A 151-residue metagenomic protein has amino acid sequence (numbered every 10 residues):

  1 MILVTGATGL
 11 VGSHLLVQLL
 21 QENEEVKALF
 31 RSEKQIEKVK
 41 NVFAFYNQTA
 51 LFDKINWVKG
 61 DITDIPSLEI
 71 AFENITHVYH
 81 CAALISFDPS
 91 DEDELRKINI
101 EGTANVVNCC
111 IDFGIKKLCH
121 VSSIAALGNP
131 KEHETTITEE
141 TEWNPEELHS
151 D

Functional and structural regions predicted by a protein language model:
I2-E24: N-terminal Rossmann NAD(P)H-binding glycine-rich loop of SDR-like oxidoreductase domains
T5, L29, V78-A82, L118-I124: SDR active-site strand-loop-helix element
H14-L15, K38, P89-S90, N129-K131: Short glycine-/acidic-enriched loop or helix-start segments at secondary-structure transitions that form or flank
V17-Q21, N41, N108-D112: Short, well-ordered alpha-helices that flank and scaffold nucleotide-derived cofactor binding pockets
E25, E92-D93, K97-D151: Conserved Rossmann-fold NAD(P)-dependent oxidoreductase catalytic core, especially the SDR/UDP-sugar
F30-A50: Glycine-rich phosphate-binding loop and adjoining beta1-alpha1-beta2 segment of Rossmann-like nucleotide-binding folds
A44-I98: NAD(P)H-binding glycine-rich loop region in Rossmannoid oxidoreductase-like domains and their noncatalytic homologs
